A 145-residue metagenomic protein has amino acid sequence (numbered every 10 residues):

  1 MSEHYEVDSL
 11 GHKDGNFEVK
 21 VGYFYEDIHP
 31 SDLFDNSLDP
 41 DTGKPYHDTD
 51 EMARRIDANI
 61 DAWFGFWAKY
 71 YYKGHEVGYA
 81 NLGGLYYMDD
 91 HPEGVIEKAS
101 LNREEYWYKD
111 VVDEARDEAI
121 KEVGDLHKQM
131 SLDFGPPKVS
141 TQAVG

Functional and structural regions predicted by a protein language model:
M1-G145: Acidic interaction surfaces
